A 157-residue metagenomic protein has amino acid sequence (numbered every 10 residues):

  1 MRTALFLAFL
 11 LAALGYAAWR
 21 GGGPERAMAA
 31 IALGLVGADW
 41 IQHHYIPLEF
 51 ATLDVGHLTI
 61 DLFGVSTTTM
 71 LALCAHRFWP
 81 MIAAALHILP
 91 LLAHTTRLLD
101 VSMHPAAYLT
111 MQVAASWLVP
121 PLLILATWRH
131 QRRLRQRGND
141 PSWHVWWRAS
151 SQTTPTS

Functional and structural regions predicted by a protein language model:
M1-L7, A51-L62, V113-A114: Structural signature of hydrophobic alpha-helical transmembrane segments
L5-P24: N-terminal signal-anchor/start-transfer transmembrane helix
A8-A13, F63-L73, W117-R129: Hydrophobic cores of alpha-helical transmembrane segments in multi-pass inner/ER membrane proteins, independent
E25-G34, D54-T59, P80-H87: Cytoplasmic-side transmembrane-helix entry/capping segments in multi-pass membrane proteins
A30-L48: A generic, lipid-embedded transmembrane alpha helix
H43-L73: Helix-adjacent hinge/juxtasegments
I60-T67, A83-L98: Hydrophobic alpha-helical membrane segments
L91-S157: C-terminal membrane-adjacent module
